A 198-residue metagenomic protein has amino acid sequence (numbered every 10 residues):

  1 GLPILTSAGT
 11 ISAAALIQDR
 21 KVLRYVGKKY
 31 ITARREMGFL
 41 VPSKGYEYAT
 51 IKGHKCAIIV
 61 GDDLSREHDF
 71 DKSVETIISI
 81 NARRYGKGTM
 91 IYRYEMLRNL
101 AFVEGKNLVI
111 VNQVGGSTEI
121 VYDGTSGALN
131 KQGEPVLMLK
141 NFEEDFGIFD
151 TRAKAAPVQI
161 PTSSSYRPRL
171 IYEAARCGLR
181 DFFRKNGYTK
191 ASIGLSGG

Functional and structural regions predicted by a protein language model:
G1-G194: Enzyme catalytic cores with a strong preference for nitrogen-chemistry domains
G198: Conserved G/P- and acidic residue-centered "switch" motifs that form tight phosphate/ATP-binding loops in soluble
